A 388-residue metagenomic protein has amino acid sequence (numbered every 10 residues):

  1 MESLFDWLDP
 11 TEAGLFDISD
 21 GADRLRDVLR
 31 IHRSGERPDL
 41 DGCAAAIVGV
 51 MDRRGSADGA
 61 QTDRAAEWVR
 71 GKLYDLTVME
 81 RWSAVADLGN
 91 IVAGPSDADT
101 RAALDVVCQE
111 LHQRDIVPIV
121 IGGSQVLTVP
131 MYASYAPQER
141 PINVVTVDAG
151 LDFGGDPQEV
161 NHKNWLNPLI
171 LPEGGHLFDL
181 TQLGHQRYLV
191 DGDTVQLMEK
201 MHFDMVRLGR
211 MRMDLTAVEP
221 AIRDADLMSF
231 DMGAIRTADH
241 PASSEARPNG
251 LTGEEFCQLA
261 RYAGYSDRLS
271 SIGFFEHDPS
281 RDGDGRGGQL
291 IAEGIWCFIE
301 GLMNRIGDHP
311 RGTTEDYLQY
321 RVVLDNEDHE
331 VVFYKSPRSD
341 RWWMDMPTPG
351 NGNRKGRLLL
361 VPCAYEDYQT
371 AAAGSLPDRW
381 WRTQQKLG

Functional and structural regions predicted by a protein language model:
E2-I47, D52-F274, D278-G388: Conserved alpha-helical scaffold segments that buttress catalytic/binding sites
